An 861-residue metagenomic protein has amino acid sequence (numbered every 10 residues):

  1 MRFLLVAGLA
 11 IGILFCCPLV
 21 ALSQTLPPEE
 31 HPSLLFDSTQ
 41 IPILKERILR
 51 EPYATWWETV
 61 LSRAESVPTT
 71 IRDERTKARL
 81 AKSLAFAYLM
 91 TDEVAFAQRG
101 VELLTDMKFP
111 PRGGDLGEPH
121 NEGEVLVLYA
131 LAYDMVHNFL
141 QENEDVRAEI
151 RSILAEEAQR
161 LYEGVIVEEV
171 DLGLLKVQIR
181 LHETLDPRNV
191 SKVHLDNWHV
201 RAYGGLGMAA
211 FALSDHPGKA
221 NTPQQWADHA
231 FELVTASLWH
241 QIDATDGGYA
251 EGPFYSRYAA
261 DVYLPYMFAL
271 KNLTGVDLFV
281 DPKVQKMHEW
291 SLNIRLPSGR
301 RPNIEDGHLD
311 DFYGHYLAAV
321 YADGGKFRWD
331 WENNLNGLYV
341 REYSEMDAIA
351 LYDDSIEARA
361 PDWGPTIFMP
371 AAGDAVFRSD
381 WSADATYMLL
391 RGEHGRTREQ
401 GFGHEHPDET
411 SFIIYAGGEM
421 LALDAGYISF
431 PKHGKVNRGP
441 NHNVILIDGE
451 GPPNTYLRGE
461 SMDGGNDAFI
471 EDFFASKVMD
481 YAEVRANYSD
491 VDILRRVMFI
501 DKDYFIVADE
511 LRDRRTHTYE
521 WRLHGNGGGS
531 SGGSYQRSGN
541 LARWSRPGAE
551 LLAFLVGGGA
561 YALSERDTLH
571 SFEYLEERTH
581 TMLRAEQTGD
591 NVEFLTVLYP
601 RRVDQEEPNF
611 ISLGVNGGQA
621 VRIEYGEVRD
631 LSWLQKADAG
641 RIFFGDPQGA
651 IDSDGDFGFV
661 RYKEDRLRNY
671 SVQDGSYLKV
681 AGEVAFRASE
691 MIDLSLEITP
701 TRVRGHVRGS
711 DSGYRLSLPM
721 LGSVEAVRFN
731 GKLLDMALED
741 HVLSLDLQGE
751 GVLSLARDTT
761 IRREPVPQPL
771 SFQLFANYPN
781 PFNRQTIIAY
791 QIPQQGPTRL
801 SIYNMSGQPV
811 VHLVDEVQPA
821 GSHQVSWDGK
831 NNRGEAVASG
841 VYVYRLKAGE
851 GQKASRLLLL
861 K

Functional and structural regions predicted by a protein language model:
V6-P18: Bacterial N-terminal signal peptides
Q24-R72: Low-complexity, Ser/Thr/Pro/Gly-enriched N-terminal "stalk/linker" regions
H31-I48, A78-V94, D106-G113, E124-D145 (+9 more regions): Well-ordered alpha-helical scaffold segments within catalytic/enzyme domains
T69, A130-F254, I349-D362: Active-site lining segments of carbohydrate-active enzymes
L213, F254-L421, A475, E586-E593 (+4 more regions): Carbohydrate-active enzyme catalytic cores, enriched for enzymes that act on polyanionic acidic polysaccharides
Y427, P431-E725, L733, D746-V752: CBM-like, beta-strand-rich accessory domains located in the C-terminal region of large, secreted polysaccharide-active
R762-Y778, F782-N804, H812, W827: Glycine-centered coil/turn sites that cap beta-strands in beta-rich domains
R763, E816-A820, S826, E835-K861: C-terminal tail/sorting-segment detector
